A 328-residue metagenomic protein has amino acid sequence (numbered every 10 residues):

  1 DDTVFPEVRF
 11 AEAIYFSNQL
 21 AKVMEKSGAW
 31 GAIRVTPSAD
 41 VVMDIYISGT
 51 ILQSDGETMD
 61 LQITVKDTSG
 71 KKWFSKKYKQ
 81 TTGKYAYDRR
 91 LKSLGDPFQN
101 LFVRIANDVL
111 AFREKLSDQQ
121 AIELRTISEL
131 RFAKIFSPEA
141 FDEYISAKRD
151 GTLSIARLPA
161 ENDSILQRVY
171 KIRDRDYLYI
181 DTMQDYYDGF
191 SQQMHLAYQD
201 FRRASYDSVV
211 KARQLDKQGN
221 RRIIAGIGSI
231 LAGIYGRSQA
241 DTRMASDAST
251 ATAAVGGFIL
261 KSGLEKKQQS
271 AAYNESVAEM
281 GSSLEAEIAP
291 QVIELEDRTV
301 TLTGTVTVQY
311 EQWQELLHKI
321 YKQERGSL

Functional and structural regions predicted by a protein language model:
D1-V41, K71, N100, R104 (+5 more regions): N-terminal segment of the mature soluble domain
P6, F10, A39, I45 (+2 more regions): Short, charged/polar micro-motifs that form catalytic or ligand-binding hotspots
T36-S48, L52-Q53, D118, I122 (+1 more regions): Amphipathic, coiled-coil-like alpha-helical scaffolding segments used for oligomerization/assembly
S48-D88: Amphipathic beta-strand/beta-sheet edge segments enriched in Tyr/Trp
F74, T81-N220, G236-M244, G257-L328: C-terminal/domain-edge helix-coil "capping" segments
R222-I234, T252-G257: Short, glycine/alanine-rich hydrophobic alpha-helices that insert into or span membranes
D247: Active-site/pore-lining binding-face segments in mid-to-C-terminal subdomains
